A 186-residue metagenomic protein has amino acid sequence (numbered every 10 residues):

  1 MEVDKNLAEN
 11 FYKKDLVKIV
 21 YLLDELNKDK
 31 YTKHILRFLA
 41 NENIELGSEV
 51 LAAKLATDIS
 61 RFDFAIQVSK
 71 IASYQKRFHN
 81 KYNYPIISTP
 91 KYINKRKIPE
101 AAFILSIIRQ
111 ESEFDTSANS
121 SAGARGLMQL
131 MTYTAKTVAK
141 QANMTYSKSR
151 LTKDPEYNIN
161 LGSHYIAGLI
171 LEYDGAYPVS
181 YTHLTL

Functional and structural regions predicted by a protein language model:
M1-P178: Cell-wall glycan-active module
T182-L186: Conserved small/polar residues in nucleotide/adenosyl-binding loops
